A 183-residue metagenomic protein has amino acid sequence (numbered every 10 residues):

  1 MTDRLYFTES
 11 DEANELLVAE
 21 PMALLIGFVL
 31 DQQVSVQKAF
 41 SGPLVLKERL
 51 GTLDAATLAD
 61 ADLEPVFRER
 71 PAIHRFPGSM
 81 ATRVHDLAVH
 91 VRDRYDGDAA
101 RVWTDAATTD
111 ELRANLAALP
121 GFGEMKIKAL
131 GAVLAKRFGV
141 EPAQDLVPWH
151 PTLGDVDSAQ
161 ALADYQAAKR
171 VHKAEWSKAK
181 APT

Functional and structural regions predicted by a protein language model:
M1-E15, A19, T109-A114, E124-T183: C-terminal accessory module of base-excision DNA glycosylases/AP lyases that mediates lesion recognition and DNA
E12-A23, Q33-Q37, H74-S79: Structural motif
L25-V29: Short, aromatic/basic-rich helix-turn unit that serves as a nucleic-acid recognition element
Q32-S41, V91-G97, F138-P142: Short helix-capping/linker segments at secondary-structure and domain boundaries
L46-A118: Alpha-helical ds-nucleic-acid-binding substructure associated with the helix-hairpin-helix region of base-excision DNA
